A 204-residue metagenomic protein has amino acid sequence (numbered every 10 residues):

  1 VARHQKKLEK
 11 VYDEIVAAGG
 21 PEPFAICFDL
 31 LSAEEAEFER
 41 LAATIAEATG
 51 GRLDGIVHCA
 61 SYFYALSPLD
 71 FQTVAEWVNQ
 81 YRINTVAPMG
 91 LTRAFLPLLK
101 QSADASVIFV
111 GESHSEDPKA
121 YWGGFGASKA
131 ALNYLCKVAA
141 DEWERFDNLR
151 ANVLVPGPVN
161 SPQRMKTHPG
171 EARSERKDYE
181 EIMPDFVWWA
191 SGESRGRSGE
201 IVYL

Functional and structural regions predicted by a protein language model:
I15-E34: Rossmann-fold cofactor-recognition segment
G20-P21, G51-D54, L99-S113, F146-L149 (+1 more regions): Active-site loop of short-chain dehydrogenase/reductase
L31-A43, S61-V78, Y121: Conserved mid-core segment of classical short-chain dehydrogenase/reductases
A46-E47, I83-A103, A140-D141: Amphipathic alpha-helical dimer-interface segment in Rossmann-like NAD(P)H-dependent oxidoreductases
D54, D70-M89, I108, L132: Catalytic Tyr-X3-Lys loop
V57, L91-F95, L99, L135-C136 (+1 more regions): Hydrophobic positions on the long internal alpha-helix of Rossmann-like NAD(P)-dependent oxidoreductase domains
Y62, K100, D104-R145, P158: Catalytic loop of short-chain dehydrogenase/reductase
V153-L154, S161, G170-L204: C-terminal helical subdomain
